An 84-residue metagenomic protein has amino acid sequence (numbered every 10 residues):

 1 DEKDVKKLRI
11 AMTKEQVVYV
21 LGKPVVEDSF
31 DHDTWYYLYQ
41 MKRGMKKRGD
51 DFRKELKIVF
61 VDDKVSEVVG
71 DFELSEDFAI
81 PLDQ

Functional and structural regions predicted by a protein language model:
D1-Q84: Residues within mature, well-folded domains
